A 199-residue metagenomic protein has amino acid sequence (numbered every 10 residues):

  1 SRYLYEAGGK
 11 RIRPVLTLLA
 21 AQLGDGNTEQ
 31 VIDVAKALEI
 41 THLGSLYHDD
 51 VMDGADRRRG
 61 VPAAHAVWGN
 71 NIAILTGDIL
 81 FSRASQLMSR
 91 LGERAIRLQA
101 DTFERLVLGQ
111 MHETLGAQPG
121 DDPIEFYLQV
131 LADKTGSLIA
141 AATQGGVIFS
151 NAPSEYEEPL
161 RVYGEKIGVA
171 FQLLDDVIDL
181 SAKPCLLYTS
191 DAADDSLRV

Functional and structural regions predicted by a protein language model:
R2-A37, F126-I167: Alpha-helical phosphate/pyrophosphate-handling elements in metalloenzyme active cores
Y5, I12, T28-G77, V107-M111 (+2 more regions): Aspartate-rich (DDxxD/NDxxD/DxxxD) Mg2+/diphosphate-binding motifs and their adjoining helix-loop segments
N27, Q86-L98, T114-F126, Q144-L160 (+1 more regions): Inter-helical turn/loop segments and adjacent helix faces that build the functional surface of alpha-helical bundle
F81-A84, F103-E104: Hydrophobic, amphipathic alpha-helical faces that serve as interaction scaffolds
G164-A182: Oxyanion-binding "anion nests"
Y188-D195: Conserved small/polar residues in nucleotide/adenosyl-binding loops
